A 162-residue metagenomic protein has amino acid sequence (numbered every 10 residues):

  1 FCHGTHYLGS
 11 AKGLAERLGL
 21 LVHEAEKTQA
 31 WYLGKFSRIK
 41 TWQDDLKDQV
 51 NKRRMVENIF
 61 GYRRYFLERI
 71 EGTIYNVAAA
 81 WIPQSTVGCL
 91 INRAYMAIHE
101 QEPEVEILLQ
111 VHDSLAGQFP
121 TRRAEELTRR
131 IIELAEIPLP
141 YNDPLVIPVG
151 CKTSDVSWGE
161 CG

Functional and structural regions predicted by a protein language model:
F1-G162: Conserved catalytic core of nucleotide polymerization and phosphodiester-bond processing enzymes
